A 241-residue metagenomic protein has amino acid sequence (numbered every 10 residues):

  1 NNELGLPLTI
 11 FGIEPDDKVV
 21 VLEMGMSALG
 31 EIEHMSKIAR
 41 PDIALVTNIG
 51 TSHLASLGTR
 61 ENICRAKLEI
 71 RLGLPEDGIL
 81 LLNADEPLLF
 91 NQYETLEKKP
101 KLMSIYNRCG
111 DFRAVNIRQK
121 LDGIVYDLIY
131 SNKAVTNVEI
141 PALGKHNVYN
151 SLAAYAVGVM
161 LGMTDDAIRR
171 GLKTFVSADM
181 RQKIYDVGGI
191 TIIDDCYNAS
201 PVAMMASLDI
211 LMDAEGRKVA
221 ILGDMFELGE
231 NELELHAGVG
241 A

Functional and structural regions predicted by a protein language model:
N1-D16: Active-site phosphate/ATP/adenylate-binding loop shared across adenylate-forming ligases
N1-G5, M24-G25, V46-I49: Short beta-strand-centered segment that lines the nucleotide-binding/catalytic pocket of NTP-utilizing
E3, L29, C64-L68, D111 (+3 more regions): Structural motif corresponding to alpha-helix initiation and N-cap regions
G12-D16, S27, K37-I38, L72-E76: Conserved catalytic network of the ASCE P-loop NTPase/AAA+ motor domain
K18-I32, I192-N198: Switch II (G3) loop of P-loop NTPases
S36, P41-A44: Glycine-rich phosphate-binding loops of nucleotide-dependent enzymes
I43-I192, G216: Acidic, Mg2+-coordinating active-site environments of NTP-dependent enzymes
S177-M180, C196-A241: Active-site beta-alpha connecting loops in nucleotide-dependent enzymes
